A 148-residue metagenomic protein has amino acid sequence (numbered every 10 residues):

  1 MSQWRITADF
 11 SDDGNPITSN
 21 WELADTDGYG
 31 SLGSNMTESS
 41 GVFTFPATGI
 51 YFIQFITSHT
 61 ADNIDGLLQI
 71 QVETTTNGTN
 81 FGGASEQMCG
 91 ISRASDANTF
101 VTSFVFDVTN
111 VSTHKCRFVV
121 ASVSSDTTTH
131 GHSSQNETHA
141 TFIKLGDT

Functional and structural regions predicted by a protein language model:
M1-G66, V72-T76, S125-T148: Terminal (often C-terminal
W4-I6, V72, M88, A94 (+1 more regions): Positively charged, low-complexity intrinsically disordered regions
D12, G83, F106-V108, V120 (+1 more regions): Generic detector of N-terminal low-structure segments
A24-D25, Q87-G90, S112-R117: N-terminal start-of-chain detector that recognizes signal peptides and the immediate post-cleavage beginning
S31-L32, T48, G82-S85, A94-D96 (+1 more regions): A short linear-motif detector with a strong N-terminal bias
T37, G78-N110: Glycine-rich strand-loop-strand elements at beta-sheet edges
A47-T48, E73-N80, D107-K115: A short, structured loop/turn motif at beta-sheet edges
G49-H59, T99-S103, T113-A121: Extracellular beta-strand-rich recognition modules
